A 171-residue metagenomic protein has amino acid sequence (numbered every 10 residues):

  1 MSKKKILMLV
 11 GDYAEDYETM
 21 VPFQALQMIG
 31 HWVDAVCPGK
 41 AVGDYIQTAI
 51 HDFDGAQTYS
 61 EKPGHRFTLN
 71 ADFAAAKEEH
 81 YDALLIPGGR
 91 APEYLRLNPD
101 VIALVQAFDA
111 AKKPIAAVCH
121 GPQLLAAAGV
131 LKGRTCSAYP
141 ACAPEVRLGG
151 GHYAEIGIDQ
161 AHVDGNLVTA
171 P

Functional and structural regions predicted by a protein language model:
M1-A111, L124-G133, A143-P171: Extended, subdomain-level signal for the structured scaffold at the beginning of enzyme domains
V118-G121: Short, thiol/selenol-centered motifs that function as redox-active sites or metal-ligating centers
C136: Anionic-ligand binding patches
Y139-A141: Glycine/proline-rich loop-helix segments at beta-alpha junctions forming the active-site rim of enzyme cores
